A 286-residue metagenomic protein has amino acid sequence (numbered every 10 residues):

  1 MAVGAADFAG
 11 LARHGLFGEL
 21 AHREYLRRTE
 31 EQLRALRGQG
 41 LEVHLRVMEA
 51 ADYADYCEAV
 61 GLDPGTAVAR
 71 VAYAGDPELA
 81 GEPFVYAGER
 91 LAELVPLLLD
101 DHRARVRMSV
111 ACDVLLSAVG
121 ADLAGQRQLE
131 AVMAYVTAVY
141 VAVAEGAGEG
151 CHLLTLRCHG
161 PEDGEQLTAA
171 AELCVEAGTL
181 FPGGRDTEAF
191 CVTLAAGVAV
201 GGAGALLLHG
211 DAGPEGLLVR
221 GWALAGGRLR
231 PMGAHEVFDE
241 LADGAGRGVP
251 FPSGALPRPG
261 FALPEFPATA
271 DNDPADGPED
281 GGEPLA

Functional and structural regions predicted by a protein language model:
M1-D7, A21, D63-T66, A87 (+2 more regions): Alpha-helix initiation/capping motif
A2-L62: Eukaryotic low-complexity, mixed-charge intrinsically disordered interaction/regulatory segments enriched in acidic
D7, D52-D55, D63, D76 (+10 more regions): Acidic-enriched, low-complexity/disordered segments with a strong bias for Aspartate over Glutamate
R13, R23, R27-R28, R34-R37 (+11 more regions): Arginine residue identity/basic-tract feature
A50-P161: Internal, hydrophobic cores of structured domains that mediate oligomerization or house catalytic pockets within large
V110-R220: Elongated scaffolding segments in large macromolecular assemblies, built predominantly from amphipathic alpha-helices
T168-A286: Extended, charged low-complexity segments that frequently continue into or abut oligomerization scaffolds
